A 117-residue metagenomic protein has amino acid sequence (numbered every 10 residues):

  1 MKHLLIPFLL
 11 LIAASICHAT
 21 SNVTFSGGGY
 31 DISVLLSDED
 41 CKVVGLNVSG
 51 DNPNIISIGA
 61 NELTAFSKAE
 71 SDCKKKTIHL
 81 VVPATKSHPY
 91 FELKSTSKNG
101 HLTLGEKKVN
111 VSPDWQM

Functional and structural regions predicted by a protein language model:
L4-A14: Sec-dependent N-terminal signal peptides
C17-A19: Boundary at the C-terminal end of the N-terminal hydrophobic targeting segment
S21-P83, T103-M117: Central antiparallel beta-sheet cores of small beta-barrel/beta-sandwich binding domains
S87-L102: Low-complexity, intrinsically disordered Gly/Pro/Thr-rich segments
